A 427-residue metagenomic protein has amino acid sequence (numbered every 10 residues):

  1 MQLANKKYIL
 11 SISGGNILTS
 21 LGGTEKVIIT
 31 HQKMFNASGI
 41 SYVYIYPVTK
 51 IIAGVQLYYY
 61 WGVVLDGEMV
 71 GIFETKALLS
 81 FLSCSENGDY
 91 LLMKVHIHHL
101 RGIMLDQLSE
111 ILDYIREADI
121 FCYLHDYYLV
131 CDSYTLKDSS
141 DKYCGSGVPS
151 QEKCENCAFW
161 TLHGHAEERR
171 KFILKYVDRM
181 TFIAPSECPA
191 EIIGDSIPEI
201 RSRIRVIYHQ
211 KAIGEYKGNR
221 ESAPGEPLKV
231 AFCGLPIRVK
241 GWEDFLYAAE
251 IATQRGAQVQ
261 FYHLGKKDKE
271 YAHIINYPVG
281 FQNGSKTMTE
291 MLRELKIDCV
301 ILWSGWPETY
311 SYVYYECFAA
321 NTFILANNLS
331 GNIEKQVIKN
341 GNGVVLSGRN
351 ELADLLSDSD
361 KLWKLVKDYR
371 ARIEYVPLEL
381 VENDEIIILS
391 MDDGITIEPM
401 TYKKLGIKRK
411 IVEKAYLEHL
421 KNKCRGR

Functional and structural regions predicted by a protein language model:
M1-I52, Y59, Y114-A118, D244-Q258: N-terminal subdomain of nucleotide-sugar transferases
E86-L105, A118-Y123, C299-L302: Short N-terminal targeting/anchoring amphipathic segment
C144-F182: Membrane-proximal helix-turn-helix segments that form the acceptor-binding/catalytic region of lipid-linked
L174, D178-M180, A190-K211: Helix-loop-beta element that forms the nucleotide-linked donor phosphate-binding surface in glycosyltransferases
D195, A212-G284: Conserved catalytic-core segment of nucleotide-activated headgroup transferases in glycan assembly
A212, Y277-I297, G305-P307, S330: Conserved active-site histidine-acidic residue motif and adjacent donor-binding/catalytic loop of glycosyltransferases
T289, Y314-A319, I333-K335: Short alpha-helical segment that forms part of, or immediately flanks, the ligand-binding pocket in carbohydrate-active
C299, F323-N327: Short hydrophobic beta-strand element within catalytic cores of glycosyltransferases and related nucleotide-activated
